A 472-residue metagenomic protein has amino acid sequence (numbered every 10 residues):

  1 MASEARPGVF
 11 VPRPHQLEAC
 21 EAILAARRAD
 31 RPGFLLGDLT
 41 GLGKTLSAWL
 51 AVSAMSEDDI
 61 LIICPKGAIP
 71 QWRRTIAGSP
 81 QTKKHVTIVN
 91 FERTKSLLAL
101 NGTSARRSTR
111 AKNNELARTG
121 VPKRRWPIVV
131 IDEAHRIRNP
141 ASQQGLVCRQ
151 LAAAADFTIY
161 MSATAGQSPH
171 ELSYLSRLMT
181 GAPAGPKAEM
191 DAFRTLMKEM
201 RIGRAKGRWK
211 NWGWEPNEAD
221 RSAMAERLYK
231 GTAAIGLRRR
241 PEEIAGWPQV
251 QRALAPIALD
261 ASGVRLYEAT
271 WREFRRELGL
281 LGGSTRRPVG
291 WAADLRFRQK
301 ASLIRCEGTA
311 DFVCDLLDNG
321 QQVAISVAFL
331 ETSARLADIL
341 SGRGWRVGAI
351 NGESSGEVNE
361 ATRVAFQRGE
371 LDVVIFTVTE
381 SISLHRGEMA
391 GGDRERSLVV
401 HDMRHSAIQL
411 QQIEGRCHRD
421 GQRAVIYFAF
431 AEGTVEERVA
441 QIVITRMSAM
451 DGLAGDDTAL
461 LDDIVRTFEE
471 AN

Functional and structural regions predicted by a protein language model:
M1-L35: Conserved pre-motif I regulatory segment
D30-A51: Walker A/P-loop
T45-A77, G166-E171, A328-E331: Conserved Walker A/P-loop ATP-binding site and its immediately adjacent core in helicase/helicase-like ATPase domains
I128, G145-I244, Q422-R423: Conserved P-loop NTPase motor "coupling/switch" region that bridges the ATPase
E242-R346: Conserved helicase/translocase motor-coupling segment
Q322-S326, R335, S341-V378: Conserved helicase ATPase core of P-loop NTP-dependent helicases/translocases
T379-Q412, R416, D420: Conserved RecA-like helicase motor core of SF1/SF2 enzymes
H405-N472: A conserved SF2-helicase RecA2
